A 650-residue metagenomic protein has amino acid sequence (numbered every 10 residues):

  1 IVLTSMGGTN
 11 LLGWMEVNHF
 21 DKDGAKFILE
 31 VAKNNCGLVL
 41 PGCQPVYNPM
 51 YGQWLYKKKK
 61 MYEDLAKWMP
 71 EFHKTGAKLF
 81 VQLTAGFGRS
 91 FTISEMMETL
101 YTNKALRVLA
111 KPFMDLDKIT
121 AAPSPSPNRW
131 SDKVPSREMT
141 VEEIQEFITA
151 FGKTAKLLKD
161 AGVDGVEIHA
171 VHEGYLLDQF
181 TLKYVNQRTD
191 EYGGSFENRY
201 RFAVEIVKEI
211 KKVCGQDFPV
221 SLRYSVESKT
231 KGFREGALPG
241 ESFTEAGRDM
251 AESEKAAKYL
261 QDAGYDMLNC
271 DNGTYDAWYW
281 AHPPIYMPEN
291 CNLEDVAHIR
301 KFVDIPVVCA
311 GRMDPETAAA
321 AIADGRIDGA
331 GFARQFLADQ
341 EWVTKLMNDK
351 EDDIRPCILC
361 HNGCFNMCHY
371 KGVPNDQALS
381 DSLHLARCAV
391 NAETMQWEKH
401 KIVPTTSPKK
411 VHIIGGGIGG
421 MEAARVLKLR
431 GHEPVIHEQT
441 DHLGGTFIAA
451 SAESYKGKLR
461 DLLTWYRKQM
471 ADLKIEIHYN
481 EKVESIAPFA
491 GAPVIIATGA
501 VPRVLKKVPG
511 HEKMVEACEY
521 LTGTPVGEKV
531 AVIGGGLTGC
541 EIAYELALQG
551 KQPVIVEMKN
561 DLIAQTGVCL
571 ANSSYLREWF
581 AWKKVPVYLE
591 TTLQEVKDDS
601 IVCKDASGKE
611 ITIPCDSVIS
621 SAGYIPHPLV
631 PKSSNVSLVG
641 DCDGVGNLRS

Functional and structural regions predicted by a protein language model:
I1-I414, I418, E422, V426-L429 (+1 more regions): Flavin-dependent oxidoreductase catalytic cores
A257, Q261, V296-R300, A319-I322 (+15 more regions): Generic hydrophobic alpha-helical scaffold/packing signal
G311, L463, Y479-K482, E516-C518 (+3 more regions): Short loop/edge segments at beta-strand edges and connector loops that shape dinucleotide/nucleotide cofactor-binding
T317, E484-A487, K597: Short acidic active-site motifs
A319-G331, F336-E341, D352, Y466 (+5 more regions): C-terminal structured "cap/appendage" subdomains that terminate the fold
T405-Q439, H478-A492, A497-K507, A517-V568 (+2 more regions): Rossmann-like dinucleotide/flavin-binding elements
E433-L473, E545-T592, G644-G646: Rossmann-like dinucleotide-binding cores of NAD(P)H-dependent redox enzymes
